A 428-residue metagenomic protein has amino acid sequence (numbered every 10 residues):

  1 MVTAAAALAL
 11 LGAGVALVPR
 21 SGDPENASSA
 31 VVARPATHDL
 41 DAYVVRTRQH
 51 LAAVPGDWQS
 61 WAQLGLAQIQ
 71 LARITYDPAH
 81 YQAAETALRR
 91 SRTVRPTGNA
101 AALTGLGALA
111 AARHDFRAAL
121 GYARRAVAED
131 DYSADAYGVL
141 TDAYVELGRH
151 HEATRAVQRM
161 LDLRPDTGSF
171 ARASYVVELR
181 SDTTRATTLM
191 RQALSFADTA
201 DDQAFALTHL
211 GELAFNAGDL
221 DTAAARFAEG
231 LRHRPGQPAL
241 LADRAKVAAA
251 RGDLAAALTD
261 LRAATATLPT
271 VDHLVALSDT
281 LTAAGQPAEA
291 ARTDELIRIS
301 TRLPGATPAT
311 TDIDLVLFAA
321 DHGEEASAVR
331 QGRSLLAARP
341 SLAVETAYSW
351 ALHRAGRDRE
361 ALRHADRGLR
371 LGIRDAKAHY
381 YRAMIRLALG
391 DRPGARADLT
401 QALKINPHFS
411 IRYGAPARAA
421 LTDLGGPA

Functional and structural regions predicted by a protein language model:
M1-A101, P407-H408, A415, L421-G426: N-terminal leader/linker segments that initiate helical-solenoid repeat arrays
L40, I74, Y81, F116 (+8 more regions): TPR-repeat structural position
P55, P96-T97, D131, R164-P165 (+7 more regions): Short coil turns that delineate tetratricopeptide repeat
Q59, L66, A101, D135 (+9 more regions): Start-of-helix register in tetratricopeptide repeats
Q63, T104-G105, V139, R172-A173 (+8 more regions): Canonical tetratricopeptide repeat
L66, Q70-R73, A108, D142 (+8 more regions): Residue-level recognition of tetratricopeptide repeat
L71, T75-P78, R113, L147 (+7 more regions): Structural motif corresponding to the intra-repeat A-B loop/turn of tetratricopeptide repeats
